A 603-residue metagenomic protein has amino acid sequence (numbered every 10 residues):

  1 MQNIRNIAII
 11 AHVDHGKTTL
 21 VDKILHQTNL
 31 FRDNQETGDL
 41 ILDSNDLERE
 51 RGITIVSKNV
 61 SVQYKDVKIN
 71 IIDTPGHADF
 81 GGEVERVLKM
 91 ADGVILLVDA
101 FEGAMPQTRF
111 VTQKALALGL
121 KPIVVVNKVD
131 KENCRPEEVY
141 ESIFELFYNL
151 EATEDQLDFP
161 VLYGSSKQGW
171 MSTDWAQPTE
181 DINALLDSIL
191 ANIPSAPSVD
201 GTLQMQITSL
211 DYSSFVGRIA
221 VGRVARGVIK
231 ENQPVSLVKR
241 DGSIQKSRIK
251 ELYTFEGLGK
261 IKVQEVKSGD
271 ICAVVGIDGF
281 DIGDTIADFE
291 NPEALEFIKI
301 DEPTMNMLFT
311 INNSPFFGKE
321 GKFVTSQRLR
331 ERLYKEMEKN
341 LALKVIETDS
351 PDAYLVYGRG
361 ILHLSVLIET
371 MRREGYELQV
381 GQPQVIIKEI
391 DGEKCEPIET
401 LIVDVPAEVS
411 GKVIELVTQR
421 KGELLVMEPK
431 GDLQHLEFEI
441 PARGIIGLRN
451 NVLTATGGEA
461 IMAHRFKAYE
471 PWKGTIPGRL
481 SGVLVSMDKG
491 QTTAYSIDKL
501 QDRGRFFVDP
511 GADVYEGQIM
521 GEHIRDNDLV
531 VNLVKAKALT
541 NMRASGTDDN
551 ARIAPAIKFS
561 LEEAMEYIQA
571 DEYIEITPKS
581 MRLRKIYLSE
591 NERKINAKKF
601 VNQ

Functional and structural regions predicted by a protein language model:
M1-V98, E102, E138, S142 (+1 more regions): P-loop NTPase switch module centered on the Walker A-proximal segment
Q2-T19, A91, F101-Q113, G119-K121 (+14 more regions): Conserved structured catalytic cores and adjacent interaction surfaces of nucleotide-binding/hydrolyzing enzymes
D14, L20, G52, D73 (+18 more regions): Residue-level signature of catalytic and energy-coupling elements of molecular machines, predominantly ATP/GTP-dependent
E36-L42, L150-L162, A196-Q206, G242-F255 (+8 more regions): Interdomain boundary/hinge elements
K121, E132-A191: Canonical P-loop GTPase G-domain recognition
Q204-M307, F317-K319, S481, G490-T540 (+2 more regions): Conserved nucleotide-binding/hydrolysis modules and their immediate coupling elements across P-loop/ASCE NTPase motors
F255, K260-V263, I440, L453-Q569 (+1 more regions): Long insertion/accessory domains within large nucleic-acid-processing enzymes
S314-M337, N550, A554: A short, contiguous, amphipathic alpha-helix enriched in charged residues
